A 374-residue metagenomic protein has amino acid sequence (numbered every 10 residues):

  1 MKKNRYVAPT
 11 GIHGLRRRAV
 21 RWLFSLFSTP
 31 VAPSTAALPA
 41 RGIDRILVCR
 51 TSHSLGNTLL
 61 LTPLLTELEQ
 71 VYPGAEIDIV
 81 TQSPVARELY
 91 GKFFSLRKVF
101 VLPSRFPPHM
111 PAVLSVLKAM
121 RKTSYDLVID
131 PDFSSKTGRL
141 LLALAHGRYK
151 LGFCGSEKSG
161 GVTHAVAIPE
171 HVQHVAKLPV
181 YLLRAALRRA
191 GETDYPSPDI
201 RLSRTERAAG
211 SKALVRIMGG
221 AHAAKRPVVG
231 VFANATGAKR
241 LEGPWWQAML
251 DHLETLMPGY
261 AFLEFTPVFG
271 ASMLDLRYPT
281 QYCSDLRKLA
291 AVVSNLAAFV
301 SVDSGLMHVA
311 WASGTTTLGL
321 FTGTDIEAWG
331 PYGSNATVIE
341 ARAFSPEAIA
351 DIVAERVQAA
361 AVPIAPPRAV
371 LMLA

Functional and structural regions predicted by a protein language model:
M1-A374: Catalytic machinery of carbohydrate-active enzymes, primarily nucleotide-sugar-dependent glycosyltransferases
